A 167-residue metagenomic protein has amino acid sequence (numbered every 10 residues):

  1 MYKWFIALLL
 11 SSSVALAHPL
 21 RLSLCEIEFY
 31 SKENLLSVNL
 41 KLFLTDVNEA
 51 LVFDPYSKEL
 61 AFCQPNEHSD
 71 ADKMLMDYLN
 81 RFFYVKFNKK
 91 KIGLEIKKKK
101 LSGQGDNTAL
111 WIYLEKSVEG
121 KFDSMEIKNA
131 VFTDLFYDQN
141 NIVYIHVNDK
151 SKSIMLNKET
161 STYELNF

Functional and structural regions predicted by a protein language model:
W4-S13: Sec-dependent N-terminal signal peptides
H18-F167: N-terminal soluble domains immediately following signal/targeting peptides that reside in extracytoplasmic
